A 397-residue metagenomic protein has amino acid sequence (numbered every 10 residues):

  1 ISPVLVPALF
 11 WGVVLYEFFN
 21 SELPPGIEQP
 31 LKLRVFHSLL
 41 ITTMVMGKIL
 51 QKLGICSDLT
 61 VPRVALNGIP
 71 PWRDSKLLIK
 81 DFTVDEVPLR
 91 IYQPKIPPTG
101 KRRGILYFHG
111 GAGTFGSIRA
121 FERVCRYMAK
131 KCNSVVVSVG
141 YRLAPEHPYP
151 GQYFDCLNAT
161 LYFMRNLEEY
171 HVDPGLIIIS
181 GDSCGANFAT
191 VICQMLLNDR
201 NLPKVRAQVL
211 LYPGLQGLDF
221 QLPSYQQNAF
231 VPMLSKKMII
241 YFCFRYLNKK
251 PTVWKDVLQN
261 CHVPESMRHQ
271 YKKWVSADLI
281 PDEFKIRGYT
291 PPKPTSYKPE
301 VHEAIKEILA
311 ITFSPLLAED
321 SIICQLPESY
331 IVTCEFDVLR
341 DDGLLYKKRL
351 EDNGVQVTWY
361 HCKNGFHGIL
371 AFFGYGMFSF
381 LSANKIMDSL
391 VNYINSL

Functional and structural regions predicted by a protein language model:
S2-G54, G68-L397: Alpha/beta-hydrolase superfamily serine-hydrolase fold, recognizing
V61-R63: Extended alpha-helical scaffolding regions
